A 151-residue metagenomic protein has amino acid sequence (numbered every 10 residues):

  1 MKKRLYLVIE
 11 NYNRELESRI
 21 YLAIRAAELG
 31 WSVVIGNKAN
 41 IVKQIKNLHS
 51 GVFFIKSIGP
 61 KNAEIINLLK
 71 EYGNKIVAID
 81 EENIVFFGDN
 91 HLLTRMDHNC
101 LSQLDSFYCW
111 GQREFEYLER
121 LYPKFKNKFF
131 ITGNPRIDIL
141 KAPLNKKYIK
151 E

Functional and structural regions predicted by a protein language model:
K3-I149: Active-site and donor-binding regions of nucleotide-sugar-utilizing enzymes
